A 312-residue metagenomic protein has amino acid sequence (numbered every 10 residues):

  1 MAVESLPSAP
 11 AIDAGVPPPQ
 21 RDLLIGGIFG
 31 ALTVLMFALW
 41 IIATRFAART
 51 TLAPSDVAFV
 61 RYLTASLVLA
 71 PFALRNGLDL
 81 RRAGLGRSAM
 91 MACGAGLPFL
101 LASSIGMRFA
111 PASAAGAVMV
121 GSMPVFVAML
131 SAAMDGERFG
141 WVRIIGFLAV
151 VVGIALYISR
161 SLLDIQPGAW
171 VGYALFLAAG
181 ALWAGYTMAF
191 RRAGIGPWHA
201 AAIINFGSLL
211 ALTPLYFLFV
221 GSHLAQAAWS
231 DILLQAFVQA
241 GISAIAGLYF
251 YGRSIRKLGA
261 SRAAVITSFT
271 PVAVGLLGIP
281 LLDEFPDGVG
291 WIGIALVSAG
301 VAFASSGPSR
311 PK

Functional and structural regions predicted by a protein language model:
A2-V60, V152, L162-R192, K312: Glycine-/small-residue-enriched transmembrane alpha-helix faces in small-molecule transporters and effluxers
P7, L69, M91, F139-S161 (+3 more regions): Hydrophobic transmembrane alpha-helices of multi-pass small-molecule transport proteins
D22-G27, T50-F59, R81-G86, S159-L182 (+2 more regions): Juxtamembrane helix-entry segments on the extracytoplasmic side of multipass membrane proteins
L35, V60, L100, A114-S122 (+2 more regions): Helix-helix packing/entry segments at the starts of transmembrane helices
M36-A43, A70-M119, L156, A240-L258: Specific transmembrane alpha-helical segments of multi-pass solute transporters/efflux pumps, especially DMT/EamA
L39, A43-F46, A65-A83, L101 (+5 more regions): Membrane-interface helix-cap regions at the ends of transmembrane helices in multi-pass membrane proteins
A43, L69, F126-M129, A133 (+2 more regions): Transmembrane alpha-helical segments that form core, pore/gating elements of small-molecule transporters/exporters
V68, A73-G77, M123-L148, V272-I292: C-terminal transmembrane-helix exit sites in multi-pass transporters
